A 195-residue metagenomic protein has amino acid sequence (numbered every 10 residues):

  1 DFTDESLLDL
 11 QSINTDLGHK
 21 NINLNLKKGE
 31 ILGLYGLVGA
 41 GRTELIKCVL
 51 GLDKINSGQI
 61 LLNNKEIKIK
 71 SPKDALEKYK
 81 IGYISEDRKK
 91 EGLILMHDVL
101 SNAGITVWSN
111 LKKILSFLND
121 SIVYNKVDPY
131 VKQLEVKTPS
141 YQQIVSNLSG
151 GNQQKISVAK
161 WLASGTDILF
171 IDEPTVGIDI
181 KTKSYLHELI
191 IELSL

Functional and structural regions predicted by a protein language model:
D1-L195: Glycine-rich phosphate-binding loops of nucleotide-dependent enzymes
